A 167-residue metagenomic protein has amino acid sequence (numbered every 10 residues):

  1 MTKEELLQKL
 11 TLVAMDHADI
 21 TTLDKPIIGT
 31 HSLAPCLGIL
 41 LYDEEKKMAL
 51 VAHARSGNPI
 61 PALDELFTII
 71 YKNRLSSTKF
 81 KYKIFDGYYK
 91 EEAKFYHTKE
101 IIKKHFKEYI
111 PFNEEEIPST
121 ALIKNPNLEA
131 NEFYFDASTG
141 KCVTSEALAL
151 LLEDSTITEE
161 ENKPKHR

Functional and structural regions predicted by a protein language model:
M1-H31: Phosphate-centric recognition/catalysis
D19-N73: Conserved mixed alpha/beta catalytic, RNA-binding, or beta-rich assembly cores of soluble enzyme, regulatory
L40-Y42, F85, D136: Short beta-strand segments
R55-N58, D86-K90: Acidic, glycine-rich active-site loops and adjacent beta-strand->loop/helix elements that engage anionic groups
I70-L75, Y109-F112: Alpha-helix termini
L75, K90-E91: Long, charge-dense
T78-D86: Short glycine-rich phosphate-binding loop at a beta-alpha junction
A93-R167: Divalent-metal-activated hydrolytic enzyme cores
